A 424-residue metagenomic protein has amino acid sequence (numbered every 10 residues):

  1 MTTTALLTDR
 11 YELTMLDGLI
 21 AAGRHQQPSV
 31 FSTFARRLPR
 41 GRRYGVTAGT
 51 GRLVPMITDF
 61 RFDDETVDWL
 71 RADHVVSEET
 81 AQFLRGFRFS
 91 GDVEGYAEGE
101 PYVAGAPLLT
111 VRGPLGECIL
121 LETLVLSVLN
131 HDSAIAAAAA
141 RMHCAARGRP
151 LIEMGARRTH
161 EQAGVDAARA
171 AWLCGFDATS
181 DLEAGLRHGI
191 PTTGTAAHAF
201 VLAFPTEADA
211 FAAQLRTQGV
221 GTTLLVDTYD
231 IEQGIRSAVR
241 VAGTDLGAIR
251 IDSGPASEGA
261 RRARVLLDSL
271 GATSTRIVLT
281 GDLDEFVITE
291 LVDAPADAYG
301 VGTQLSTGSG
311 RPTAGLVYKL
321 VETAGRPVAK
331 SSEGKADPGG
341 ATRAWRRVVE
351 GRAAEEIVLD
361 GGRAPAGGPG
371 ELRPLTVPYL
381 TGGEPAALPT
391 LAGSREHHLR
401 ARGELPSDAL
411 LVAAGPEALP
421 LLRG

Functional and structural regions predicted by a protein language model:
M1-T217, L320-G424: Ordered alpha/beta subdomains of enzyme catalytic regions
A199-R352: Glycine-rich phosphate/ribose-binding loops and adjacent secondary-structure elements that form binding surfaces
